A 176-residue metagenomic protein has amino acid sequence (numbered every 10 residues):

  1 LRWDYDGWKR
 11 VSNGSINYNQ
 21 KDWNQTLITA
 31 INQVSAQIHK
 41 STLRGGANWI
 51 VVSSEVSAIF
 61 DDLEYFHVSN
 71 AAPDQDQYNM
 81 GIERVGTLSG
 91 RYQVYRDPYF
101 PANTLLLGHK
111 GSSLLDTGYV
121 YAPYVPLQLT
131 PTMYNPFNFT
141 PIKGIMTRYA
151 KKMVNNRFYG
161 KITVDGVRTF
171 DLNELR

Functional and structural regions predicted by a protein language model:
L1-W3: Beta-propeller domains
D6-K40, N48-W49, E55-R176: Sequence/fold signature of self-assembling virion shell proteins
G45: Gly/Ser-rich "nucleophile elbow"/oxyanion-hole loop immediately N-terminal to the catalytic nucleophile in hydrolases
